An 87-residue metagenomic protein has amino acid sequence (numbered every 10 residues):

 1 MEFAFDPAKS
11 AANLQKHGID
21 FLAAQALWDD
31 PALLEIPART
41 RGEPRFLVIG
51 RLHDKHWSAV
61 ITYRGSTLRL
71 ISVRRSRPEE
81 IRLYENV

Functional and structural regions predicted by a protein language model:
M1-V87: Ribonuclease/tRNase effector modules and their secretory precursors
